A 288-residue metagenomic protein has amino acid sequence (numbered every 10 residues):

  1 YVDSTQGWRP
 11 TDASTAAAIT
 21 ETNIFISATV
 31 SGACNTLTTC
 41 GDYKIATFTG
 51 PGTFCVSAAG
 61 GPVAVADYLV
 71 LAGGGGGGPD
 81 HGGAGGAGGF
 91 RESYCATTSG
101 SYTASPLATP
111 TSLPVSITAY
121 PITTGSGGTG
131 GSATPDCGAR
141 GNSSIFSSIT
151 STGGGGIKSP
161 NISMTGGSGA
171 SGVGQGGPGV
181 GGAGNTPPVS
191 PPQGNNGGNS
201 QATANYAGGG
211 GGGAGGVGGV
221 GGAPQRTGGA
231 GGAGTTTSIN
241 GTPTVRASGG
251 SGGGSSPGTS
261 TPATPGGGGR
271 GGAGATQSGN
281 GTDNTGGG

Functional and structural regions predicted by a protein language model:
Y1-G288: Glycine-biased low-complexity/repetitive sequence motifs
